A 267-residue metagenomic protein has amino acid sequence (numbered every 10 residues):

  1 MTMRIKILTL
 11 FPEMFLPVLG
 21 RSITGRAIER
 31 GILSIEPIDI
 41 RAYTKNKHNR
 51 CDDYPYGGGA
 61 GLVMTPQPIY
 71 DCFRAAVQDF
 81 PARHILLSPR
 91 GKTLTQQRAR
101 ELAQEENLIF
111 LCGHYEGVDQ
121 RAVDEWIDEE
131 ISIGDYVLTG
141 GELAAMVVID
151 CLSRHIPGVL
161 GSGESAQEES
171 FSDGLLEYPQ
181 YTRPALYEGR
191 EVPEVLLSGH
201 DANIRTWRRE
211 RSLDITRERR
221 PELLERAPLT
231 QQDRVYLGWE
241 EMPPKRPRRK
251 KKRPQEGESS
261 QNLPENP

Functional and structural regions predicted by a protein language model:
M1-A76, A202-E218, E222-E225: N-terminal nucleotide/polyanion-binding subdomain common to many enzyme families
T2, P184-P267: SAM-dependent methyltransferases
K6-L8, E36-I38, R83-I85, L108-I109 (+1 more regions): Hydrophobic/aromatic beta-strand patches that form the interior of the parallel beta-sheet core in alpha/beta enzyme
S22-R26, R100-A103, E125-W126: Short, solvent-exposed amphipathic alpha-helical segments in soluble enzyme and RNA/protein-processing domains
A60-V63, T93, Y115, D119 (+5 more regions): Gly/Ser/Thr-rich beta-alpha loop segments that engage phosphate groups in nucleotides
T65-H114, Q120, P157: S-adenosyl-L-methionine/SAH cofactor-binding core of RNA-modifying enzymes
V118, A122-E169: Structured adenosyl-cofactor binding patch, chiefly the S-adenosyl-L-methionine
L143, H155-V195: Internal, active-site/partner-interface "lid" segment
